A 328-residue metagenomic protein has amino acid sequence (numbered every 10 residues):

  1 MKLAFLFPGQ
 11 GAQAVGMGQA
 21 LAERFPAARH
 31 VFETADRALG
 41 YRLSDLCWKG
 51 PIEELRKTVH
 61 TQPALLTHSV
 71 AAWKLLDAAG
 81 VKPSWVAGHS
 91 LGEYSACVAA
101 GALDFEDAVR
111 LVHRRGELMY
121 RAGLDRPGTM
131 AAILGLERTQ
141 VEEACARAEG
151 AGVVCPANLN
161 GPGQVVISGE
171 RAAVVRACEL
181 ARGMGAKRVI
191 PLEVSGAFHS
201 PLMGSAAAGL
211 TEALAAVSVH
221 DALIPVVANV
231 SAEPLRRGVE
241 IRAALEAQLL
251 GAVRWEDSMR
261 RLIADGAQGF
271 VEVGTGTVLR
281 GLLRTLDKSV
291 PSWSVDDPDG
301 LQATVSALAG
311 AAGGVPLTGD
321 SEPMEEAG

Functional and structural regions predicted by a protein language model:
M1-V141, R188, L192, G269-A303 (+1 more regions): FabD-like malonyl-/acyl-CoA
Q10-A12, L39-Y41, A100-A252: Alpha/beta catalytic cores of group-transfer enzymes, especially the acyltransferase/condensing modules of polyketide
D77, R182, I263-G266: Non-catalytic positions within long, well-ordered alpha-helices that form the structural scaffold/packing of enzyme
G251-A267: A short, acidic, amphipathic alpha-helical segment used as a generic capping/interface helix at domain edges
A307-A309: Post-His helix in hydrolase/transferase enzymes
T318-G328: Long, low-complexity, intrinsically disordered segments
